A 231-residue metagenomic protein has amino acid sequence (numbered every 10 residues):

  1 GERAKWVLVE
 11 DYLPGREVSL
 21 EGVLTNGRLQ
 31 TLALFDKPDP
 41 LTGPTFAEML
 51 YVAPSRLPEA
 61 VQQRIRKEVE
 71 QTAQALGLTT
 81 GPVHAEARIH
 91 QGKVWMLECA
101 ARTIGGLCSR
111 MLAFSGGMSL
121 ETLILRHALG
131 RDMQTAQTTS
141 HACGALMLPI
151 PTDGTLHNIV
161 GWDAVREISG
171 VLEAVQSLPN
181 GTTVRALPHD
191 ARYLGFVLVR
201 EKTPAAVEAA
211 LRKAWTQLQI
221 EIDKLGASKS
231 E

Functional and structural regions predicted by a protein language model:
G1-V94, A101: Internal nucleotide-binding/catalytic subdomain
D11, A53-P54, A113, L194-E201: Short, well-ordered beta-strand elements within core beta-sheets of diverse protein domains
R28-Q30, P40-T42, G105-L107, D153-L156 (+1 more regions): Residue-level signal for secondary-structure boundary sites
L41-T45, G106-M111, E167-I168, Q219-I220: A short, polar/proline- and glycine-enriched secondary-structure boundary/capping micro-motif
P58, Q62-I65, K93, G117 (+3 more regions): Generic structural signal for well-ordered, non-membrane alpha-helical segments in soluble metabolic enzymes
Q63-A85, H90-Q91, A100-H157: Active-site "cap" helix and flanking loop/linker of ATP-utilizing ligase/carboxylase catalytic domains
L125-E231: Peripheral (often C-terminal) accessory segments that flank ATP-dependent C-N-forming ligase machineries
